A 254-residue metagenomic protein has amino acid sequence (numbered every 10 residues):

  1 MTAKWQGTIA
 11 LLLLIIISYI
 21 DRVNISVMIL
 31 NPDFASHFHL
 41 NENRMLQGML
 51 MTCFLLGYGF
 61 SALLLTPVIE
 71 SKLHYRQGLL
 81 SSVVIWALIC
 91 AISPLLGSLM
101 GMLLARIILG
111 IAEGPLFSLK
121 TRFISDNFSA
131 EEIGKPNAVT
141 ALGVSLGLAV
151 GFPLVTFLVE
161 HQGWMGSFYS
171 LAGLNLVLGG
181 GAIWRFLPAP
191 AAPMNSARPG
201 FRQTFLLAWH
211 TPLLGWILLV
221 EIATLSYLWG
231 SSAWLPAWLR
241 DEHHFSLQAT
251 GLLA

Functional and structural regions predicted by a protein language model:
M1, A189-I217, E242: Juxtamembrane intracellular "pre-TM" segments in multi-pass secondary transporters
S26-V27, P212-A254: Extracytoplasmic gate region of multi-pass secondary transporters
I29-F60: Extracellular/periplasmic helix-loop-helix junction of adjacent transmembrane segments in MFS-like secondary
F60-G97: Conserved MFS/SLC helix-loop-helix module at the cytosolic interface between two early adjacent transmembrane helices
L73, L95-M100, S129, H244: Helix-breaking motifs and short loop linkers at transmembrane-helix boundaries and internal kinks in secondary membrane
I89, M100-I108: Paired small-residue
A105-V144: Cytoplasmic helix-loop-helix junction between adjacent transmembrane helices in 12-TM secondary transporters
T140-F186: Helix-loop-helix hairpin linking two adjacent transmembrane segments in secondary transporters
